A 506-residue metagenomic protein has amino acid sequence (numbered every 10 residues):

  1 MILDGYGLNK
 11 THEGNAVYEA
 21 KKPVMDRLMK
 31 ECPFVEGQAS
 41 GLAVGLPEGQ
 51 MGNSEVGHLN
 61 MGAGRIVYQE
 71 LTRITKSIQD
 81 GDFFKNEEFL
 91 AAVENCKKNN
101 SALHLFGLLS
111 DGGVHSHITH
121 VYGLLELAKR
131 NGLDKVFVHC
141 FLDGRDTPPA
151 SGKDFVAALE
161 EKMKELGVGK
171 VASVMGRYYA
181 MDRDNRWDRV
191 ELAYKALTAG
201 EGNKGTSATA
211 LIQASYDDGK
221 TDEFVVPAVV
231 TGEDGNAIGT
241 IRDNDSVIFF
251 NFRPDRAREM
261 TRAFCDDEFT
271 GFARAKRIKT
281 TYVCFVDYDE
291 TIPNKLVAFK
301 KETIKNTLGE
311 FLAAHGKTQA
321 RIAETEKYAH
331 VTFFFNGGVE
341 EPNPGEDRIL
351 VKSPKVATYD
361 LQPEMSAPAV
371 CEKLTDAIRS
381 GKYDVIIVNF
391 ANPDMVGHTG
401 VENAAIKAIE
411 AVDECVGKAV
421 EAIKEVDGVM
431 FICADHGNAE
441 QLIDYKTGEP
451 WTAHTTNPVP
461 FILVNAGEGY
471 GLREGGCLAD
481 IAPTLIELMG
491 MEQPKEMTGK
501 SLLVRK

Functional and structural regions predicted by a protein language model:
M1-K506: Feature captures the catalytic ectodomains and active-site-proximal regions of enzymes that hydrolyze or transfer
